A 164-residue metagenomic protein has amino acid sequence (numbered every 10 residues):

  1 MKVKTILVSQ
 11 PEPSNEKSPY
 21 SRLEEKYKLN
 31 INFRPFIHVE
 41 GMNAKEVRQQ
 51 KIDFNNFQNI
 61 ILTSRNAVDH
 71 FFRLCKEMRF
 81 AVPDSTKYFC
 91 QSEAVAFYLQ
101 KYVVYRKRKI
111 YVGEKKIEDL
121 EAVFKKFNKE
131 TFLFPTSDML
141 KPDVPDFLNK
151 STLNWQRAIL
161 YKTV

Functional and structural regions predicted by a protein language model:
M1-V164: Conserved beta-alpha
